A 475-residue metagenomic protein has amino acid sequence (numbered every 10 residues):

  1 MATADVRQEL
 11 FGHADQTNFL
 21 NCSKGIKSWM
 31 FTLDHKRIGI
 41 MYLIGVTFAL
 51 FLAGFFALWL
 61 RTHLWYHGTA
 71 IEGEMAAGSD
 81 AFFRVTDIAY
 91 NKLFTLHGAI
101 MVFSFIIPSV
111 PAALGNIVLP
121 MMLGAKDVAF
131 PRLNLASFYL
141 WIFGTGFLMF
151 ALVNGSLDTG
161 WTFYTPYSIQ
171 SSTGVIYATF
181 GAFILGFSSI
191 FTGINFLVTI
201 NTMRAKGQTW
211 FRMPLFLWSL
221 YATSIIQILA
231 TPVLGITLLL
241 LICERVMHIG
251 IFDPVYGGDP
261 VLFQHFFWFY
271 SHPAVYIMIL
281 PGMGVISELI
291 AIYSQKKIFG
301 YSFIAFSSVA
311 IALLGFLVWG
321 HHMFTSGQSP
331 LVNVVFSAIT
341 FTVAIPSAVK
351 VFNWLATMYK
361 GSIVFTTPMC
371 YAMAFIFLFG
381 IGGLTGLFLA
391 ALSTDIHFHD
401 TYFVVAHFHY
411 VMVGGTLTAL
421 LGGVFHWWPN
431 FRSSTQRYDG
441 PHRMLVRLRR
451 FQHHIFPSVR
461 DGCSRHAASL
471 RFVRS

Functional and structural regions predicted by a protein language model:
A2-S475: Membrane-embedded and interfacial regions of multi-pass energy-transducing membrane proteins
